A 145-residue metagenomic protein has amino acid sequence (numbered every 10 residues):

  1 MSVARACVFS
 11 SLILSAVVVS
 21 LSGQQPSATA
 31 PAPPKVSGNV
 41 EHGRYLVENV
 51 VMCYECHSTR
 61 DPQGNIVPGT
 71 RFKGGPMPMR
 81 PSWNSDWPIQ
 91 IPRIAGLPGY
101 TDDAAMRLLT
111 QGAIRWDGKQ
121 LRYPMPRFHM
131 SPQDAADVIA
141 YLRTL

Functional and structural regions predicted by a protein language model:
M1-A4: N-terminal secretory signal peptides that target proteins for export/translocation
V8-V18: Bacterial N-terminal signal peptides
Q25-N49, Q63-N65: Electrostatic cytochrome c docking/interface patches
G43, V50-R60, A105, V138 (+1 more regions): The canonical Cys-X-X-Cys-His
V51, F72-R107, P126-A136: Electron-transfer interface patches adjacent to heme c in soluble/periplasmic c-type cytochromes and di-/multiheme
Y54-H57, L121-R122, R127: Surface-exposed patches in mature extracellular/periplasmic domains of secreted proteins
N65-K73: Short cysteine/histidine-rich zinc-coordinating motifs and their immediately flanking basic loops
Q111-R115: Glycine-rich, acidic and aromatic/proline-enriched surface loops and short helix-turn segments that act as binding
